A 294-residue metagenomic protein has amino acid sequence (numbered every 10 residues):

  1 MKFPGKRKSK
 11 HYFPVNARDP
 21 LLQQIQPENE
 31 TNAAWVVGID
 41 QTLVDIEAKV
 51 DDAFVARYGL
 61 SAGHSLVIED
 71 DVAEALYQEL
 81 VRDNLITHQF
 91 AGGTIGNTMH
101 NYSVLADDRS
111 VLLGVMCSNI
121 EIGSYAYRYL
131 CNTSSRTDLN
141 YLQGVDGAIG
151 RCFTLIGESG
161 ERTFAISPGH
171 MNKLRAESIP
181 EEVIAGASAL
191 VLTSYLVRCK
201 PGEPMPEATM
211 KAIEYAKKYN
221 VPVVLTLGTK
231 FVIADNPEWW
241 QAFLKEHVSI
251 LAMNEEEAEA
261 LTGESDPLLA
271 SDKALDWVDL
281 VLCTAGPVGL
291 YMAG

Functional and structural regions predicted by a protein language model:
M1-H64, T87-F90, V115-N119, S124-G294: Ribokinase/PfkB-type carbohydrate-kinase core domain
A53-R82: Short catalytic helix/loop segments, enriched in acidic residues and glycine and frequently bearing histidine
E74-T98: Alpha-helix-centered segments that form part of catalytic cores
T94-L105, A208-A216: Histidine-anchored nucleotide/phosphate-binding helix
M99-R109, T154-G157: Alpha-helix C-terminal capping segments
D108-M116: Gly/Pro- and small hydrophobic-enriched strand-loop and loop-to-helix capping segments that sit at the rims
